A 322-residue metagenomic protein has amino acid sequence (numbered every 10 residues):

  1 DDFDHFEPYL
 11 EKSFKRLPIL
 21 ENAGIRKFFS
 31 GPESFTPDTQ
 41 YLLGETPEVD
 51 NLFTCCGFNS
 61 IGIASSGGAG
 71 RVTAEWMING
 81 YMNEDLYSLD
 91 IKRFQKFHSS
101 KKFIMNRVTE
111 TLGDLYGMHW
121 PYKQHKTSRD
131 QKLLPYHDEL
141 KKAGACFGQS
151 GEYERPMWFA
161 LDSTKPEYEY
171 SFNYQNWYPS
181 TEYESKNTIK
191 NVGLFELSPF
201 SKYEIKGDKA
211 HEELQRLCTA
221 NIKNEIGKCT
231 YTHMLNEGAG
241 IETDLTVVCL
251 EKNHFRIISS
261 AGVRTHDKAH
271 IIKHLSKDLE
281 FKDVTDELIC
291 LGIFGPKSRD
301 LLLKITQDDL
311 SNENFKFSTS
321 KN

Functional and structural regions predicted by a protein language model:
F3-K132: C-terminal catalytic lobe of FAD-dependent flavoproteins
E84-D85, I91-N322: Glycine/proline-enriched, intrinsically flexible loops and inter-domain linkers
